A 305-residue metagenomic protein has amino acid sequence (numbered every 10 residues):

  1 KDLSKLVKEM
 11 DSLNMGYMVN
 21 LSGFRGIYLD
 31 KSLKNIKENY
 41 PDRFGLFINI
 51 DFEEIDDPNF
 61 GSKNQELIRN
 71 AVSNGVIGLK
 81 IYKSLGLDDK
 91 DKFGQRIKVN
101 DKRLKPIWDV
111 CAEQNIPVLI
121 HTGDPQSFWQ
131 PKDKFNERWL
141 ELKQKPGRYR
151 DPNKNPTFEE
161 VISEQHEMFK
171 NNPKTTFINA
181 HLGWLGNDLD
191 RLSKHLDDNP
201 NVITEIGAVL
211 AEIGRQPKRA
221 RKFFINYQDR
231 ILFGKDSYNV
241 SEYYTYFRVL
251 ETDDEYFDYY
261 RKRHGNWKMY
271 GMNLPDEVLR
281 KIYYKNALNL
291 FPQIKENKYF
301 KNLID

Functional and structural regions predicted by a protein language model:
K1, E9, M15, L79 (+5 more regions): Conserved beta-strand->loop/alpha-helix structural units within folded catalytic cores of enzymes with alpha/beta
K1, Q144-N155: Glycine-rich phosphate-binding "P-loop"
K1-L3, L21-D30, E53-S62, D89 (+4 more regions): Acidic-and-aromatic substrate-binding clefts and catalytic sites of carbohydrate-active enzymes
S4-V7, N153, E159-D305: H/E-rich (His + Asp/Glu) clusters that bind or coordinate divalent metals
L6-Y28, F44-D51, I77-G78: Divalent metal-dependent hydrolysis catalytic cores, especially in the metallo-beta-lactamase
Y17-N20, F44-N49, L79-I81, V118-I120 (+3 more regions): Hydrophobic faces of well-ordered beta-strands that scaffold small-molecule active sites in alpha/beta enzyme cores
G23, S84, G123, S237 (+1 more regions): Flexible loop residues that form catalytic and substrate-binding hotspots at small-molecule/glycan-binding clefts
L29-Y149: Active-site gating/metal-coordination segments in enzymes
